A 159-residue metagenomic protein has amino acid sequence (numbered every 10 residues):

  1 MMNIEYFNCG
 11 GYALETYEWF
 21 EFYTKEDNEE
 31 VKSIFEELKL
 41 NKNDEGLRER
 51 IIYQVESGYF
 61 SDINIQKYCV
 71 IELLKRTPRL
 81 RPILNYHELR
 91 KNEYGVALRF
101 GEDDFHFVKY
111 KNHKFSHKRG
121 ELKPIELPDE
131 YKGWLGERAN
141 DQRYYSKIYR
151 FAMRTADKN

Functional and structural regions predicted by a protein language model:
M2-E21, K25, D62-K67, D104: Active-site nucleophilic cysteine motif
G11-Y12, G95-V96, K114, Y149-R150: Generic structural signal for residues positioned in beta-strands
Y12, T16, E37, E72-T77: Residues that form generic nucleotide/phosphate-binding pockets
E21-V31, I83-L89: Surface-exposed patches in mature extracellular/periplasmic domains of secreted proteins
D27-I51: Amphipathic alpha-helical interface segments
E37-L40, G58, R154-A156: Eukaryotic N-terminal accessory cofactor-binding modules
K42-L122: ...with weaker cross-activation on analogous glycine-rich loops/strands in unrelated enzymes
K114-N159: Active-site or metal-binding loop neighborhoods of secreted/extracellular toxin and effector enzymes
